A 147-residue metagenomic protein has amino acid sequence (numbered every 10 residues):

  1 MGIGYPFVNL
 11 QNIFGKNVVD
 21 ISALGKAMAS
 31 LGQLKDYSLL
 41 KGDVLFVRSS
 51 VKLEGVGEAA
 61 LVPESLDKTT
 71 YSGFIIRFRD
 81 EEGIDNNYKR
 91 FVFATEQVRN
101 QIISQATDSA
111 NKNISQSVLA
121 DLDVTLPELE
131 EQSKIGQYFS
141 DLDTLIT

Functional and structural regions predicted by a protein language model:
M1, N12-V44: Sequence-specific dsDNA recognition surfaces
Q33-S38, K52, L66-D67: Short, surface-exposed secondary-structure edge patches
L53-A60: Short, Lys/Arg- and Gly-enriched loop/turn segments at beta-strand edges
S65-N87: Short peripheral tails and domain-boundary helices/loops at the edges of structured domains
D67-F74, T107-S133: A short glycine-rich beta-alpha junction/loop motif
K89, D123-T147: Amphipathic alpha-helical segments
